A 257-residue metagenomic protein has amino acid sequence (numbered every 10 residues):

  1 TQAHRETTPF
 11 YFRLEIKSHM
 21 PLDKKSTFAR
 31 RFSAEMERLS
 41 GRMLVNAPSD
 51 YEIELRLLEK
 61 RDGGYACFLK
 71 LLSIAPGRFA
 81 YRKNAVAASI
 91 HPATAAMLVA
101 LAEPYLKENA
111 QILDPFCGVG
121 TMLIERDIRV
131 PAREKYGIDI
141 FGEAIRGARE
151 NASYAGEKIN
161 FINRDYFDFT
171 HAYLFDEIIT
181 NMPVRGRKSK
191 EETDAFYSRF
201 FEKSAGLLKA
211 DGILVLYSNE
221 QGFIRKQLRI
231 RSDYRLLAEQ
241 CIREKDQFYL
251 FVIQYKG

Functional and structural regions predicted by a protein language model:
T1-P48: Non-catalytic nucleic-acid substrate-recognition regions in nucleic-acid-modifying enzymes
H19-D23, F28, M43, A47-E52 (+1 more regions): Class I S-adenosyl-L-methionine-dependent methyltransferase catalytic core
